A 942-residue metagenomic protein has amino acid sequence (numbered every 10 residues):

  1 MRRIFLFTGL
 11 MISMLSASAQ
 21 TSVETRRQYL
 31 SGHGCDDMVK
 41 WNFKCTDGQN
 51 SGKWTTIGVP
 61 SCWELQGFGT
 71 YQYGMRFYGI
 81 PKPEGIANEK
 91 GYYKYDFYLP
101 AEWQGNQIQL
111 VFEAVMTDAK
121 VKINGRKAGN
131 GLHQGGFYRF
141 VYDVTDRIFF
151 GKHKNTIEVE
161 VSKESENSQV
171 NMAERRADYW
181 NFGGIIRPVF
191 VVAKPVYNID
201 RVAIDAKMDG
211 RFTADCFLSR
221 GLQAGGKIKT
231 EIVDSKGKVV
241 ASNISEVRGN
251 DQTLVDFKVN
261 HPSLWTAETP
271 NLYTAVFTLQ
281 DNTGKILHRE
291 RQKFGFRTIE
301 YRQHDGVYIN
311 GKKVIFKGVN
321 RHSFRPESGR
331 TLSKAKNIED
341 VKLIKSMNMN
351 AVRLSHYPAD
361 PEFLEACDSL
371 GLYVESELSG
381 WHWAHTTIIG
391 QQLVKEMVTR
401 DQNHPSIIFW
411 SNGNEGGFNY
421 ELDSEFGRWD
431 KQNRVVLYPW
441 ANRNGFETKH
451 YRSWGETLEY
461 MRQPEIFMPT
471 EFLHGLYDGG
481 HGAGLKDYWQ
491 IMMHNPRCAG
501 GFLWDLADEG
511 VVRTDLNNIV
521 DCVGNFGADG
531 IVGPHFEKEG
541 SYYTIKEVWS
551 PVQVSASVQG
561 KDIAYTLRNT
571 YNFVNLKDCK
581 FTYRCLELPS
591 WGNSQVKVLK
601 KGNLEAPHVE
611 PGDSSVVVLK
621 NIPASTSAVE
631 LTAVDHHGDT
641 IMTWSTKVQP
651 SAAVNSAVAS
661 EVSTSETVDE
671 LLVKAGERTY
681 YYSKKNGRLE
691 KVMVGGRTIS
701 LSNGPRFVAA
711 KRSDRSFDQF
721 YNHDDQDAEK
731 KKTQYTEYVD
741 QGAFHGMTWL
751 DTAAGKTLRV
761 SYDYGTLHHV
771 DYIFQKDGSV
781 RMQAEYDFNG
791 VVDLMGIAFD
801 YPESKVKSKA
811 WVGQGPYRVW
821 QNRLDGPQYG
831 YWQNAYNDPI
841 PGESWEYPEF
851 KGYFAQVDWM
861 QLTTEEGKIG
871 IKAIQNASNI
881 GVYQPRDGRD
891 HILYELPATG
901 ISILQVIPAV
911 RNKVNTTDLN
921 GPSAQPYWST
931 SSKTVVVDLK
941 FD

Functional and structural regions predicted by a protein language model:
Q20-V111, L132, S165-D178, F182-I185 (+4 more regions): Extended carbohydrate-recognition surfaces in non-catalytic/accessory domains of CAZymes and lectin-like proteins
V23-R27, K44-G48, N88-I199, S235 (+4 more regions): Accessory beta-strand-rich segments of carbohydrate-active enzymes
T25, C62-L65, T70, G74-G79 (+11 more regions): An acidic-aromatic loop/edge-strand motif
H33-G52, I57-V59, W63-Q66, N88 (+7 more regions): Substrate-binding clefts and catalytic carboxylate motifs of secreted carbohydrate-active enzymes
L65, A114, K163, T266 (+1 more regions): Beta-strand/loop-rich accessory regions of lumenal/periplasmic or secreted enzymes, predominantly carbohydrate-active
Q66-I123, A128-G135, V192-D205, T213 (+8 more regions): Active-site-adjacent substrate/metal-binding segments within catalytic domains of carbohydrate-active enzymes
V121-I123, R211-E246, T253-V255, A275 (+3 more regions): Beta-strand-rich binding/interaction modules
V341-I344, A351-G540: Substrate-binding/catalytic cleft of secreted carbohydrate-active enzymes, primarily glycoside hydrolases
